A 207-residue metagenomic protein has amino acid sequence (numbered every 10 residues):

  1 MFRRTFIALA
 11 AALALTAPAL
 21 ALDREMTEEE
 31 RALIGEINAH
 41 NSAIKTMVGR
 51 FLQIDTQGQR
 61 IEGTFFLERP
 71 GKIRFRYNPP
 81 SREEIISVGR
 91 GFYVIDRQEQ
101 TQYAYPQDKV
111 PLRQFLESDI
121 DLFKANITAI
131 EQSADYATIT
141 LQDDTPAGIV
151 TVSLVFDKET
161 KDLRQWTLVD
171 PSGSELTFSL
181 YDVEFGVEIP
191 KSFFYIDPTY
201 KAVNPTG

Functional and structural regions predicted by a protein language model:
R3-I7, A11: N-terminal export leaders
A17-A21: Sec/Tat signal peptide C-region and signal peptidase I cleavage site
D23-A43: Short N-terminal segments immediately surrounding and downstream of signal-peptide cleavage
A39-T56: A short, Trp-centered hydrophobic/proline-enriched beta-strand micro-motif
I44-T46, R60-E62, E68-P70, P80 (+5 more regions): Extracytoplasmic
T64-Q114, L176: An acidic-aromatic
E99-T138, Q142-T145: Flexible, surface-exposed loop/linker segments and immediately adjacent secondary-structure boundaries
F123-A125, Q132-T206: Gly/Pro-enriched, hydrophobic low-complexity segments that function as extracytoplasmic propeptides/linkers
